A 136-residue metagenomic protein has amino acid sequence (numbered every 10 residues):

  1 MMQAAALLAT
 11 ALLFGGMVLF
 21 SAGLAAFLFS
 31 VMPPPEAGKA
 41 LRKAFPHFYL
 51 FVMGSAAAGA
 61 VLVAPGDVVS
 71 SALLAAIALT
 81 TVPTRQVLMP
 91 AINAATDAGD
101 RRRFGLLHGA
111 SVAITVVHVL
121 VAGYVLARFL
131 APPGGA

Functional and structural regions predicted by a protein language model:
M1-A136: Polytopic transmembrane helical bundles with strong interfacial aromatic enrichment
